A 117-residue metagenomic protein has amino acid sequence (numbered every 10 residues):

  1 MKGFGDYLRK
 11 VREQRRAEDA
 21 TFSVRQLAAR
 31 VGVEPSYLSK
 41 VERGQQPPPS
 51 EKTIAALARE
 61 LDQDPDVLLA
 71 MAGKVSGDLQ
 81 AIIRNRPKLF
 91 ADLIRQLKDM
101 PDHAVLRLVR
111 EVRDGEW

Functional and structural regions predicted by a protein language model:
M1-A20, R107: A short, Lys/Arg-rich alpha-helix, primarily the initiator
R9, R25, A55: Residues within the helices of the helix-turn-helix
R12, E42, T53, A72: DNA major-groove recognition helix of helix-turn-helix
R15, Q45, A72-S76: The DNA-recognition helices of helix-turn-helix-type DNA-binding domains
A17-K40, A70: Short alpha-helical DNA-recognition segment
G32, S50-V67: DNA major-groove recognition helix of helix-turn-helix/homeodomain DNA-binding modules
P35, E51, L68-A81: Amphipathic alpha-helical "recognition" segments
G73-W117: Interfacial/linker helices and their anchor residues that mediate assembly or domain coupling
